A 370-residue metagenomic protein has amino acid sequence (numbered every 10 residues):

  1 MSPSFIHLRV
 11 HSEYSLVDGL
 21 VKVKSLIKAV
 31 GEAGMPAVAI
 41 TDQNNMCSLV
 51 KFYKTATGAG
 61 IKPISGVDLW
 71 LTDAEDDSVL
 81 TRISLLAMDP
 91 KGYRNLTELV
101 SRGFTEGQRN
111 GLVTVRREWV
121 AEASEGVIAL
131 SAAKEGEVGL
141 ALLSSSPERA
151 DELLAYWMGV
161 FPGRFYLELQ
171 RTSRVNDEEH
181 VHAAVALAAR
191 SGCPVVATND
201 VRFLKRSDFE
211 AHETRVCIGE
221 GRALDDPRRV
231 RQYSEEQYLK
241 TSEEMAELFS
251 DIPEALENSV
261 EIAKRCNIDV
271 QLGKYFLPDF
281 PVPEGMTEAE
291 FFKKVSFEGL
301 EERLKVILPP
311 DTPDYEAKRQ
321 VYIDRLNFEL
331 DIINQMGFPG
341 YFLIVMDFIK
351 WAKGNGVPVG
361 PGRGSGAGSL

Functional and structural regions predicted by a protein language model:
M1-L370: Phosphodiester-processing cores and adjacent nucleic acid-binding clamps
